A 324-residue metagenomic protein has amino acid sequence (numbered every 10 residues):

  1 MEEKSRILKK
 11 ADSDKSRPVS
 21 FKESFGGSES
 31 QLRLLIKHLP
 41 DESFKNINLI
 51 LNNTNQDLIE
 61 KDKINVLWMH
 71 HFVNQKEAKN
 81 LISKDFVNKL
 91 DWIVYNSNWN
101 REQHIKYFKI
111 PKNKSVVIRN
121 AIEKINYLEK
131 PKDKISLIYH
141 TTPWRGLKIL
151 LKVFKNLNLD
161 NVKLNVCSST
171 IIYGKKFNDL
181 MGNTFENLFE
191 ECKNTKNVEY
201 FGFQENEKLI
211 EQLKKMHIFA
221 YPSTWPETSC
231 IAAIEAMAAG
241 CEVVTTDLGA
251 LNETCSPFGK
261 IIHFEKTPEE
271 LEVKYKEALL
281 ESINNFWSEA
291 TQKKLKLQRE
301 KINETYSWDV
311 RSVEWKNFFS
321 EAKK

Functional and structural regions predicted by a protein language model:
M1-T54: N-terminal pre-catalytic "stem/leader" segment of glycosyltransferase-like enzymes
F25-S30, K266, E270-V273, W287-K323: A charged, aromatic-enriched C-terminal amphipathic alpha-helix characteristic of glycosyltransferases across folds
W99, A121: Carbohydrate-associated surface elements
E129-G146, L151-F154, L164-N165: Conserved donor-binding/catalytic core segment of Leloir-type glycosyltransferases
N178-Q204: Nucleotide-activated donor-binding/catalytic signature segment of Leloir-type glycosyltransferases, i.e., the conserved
K214-T228: Acidic donor-binding loop of glycosyltransferase active sites
E242-T245: Short hydrophobic beta-strand element within catalytic cores of glycosyltransferases and related nucleotide-activated
N252-I283: Change "using UDP/GDP/dTDP sugars" to "using nucleotide sugars
